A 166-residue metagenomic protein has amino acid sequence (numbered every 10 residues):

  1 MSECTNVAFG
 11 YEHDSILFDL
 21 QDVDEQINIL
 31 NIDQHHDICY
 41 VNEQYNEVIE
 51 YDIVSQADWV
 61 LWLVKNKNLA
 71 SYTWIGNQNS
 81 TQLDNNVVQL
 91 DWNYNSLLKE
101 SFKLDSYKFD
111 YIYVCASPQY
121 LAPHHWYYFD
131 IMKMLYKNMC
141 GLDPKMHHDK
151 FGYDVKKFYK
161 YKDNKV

Functional and structural regions predicted by a protein language model:
M1-V166: Conserved alpha-helical scaffold segments that buttress catalytic/binding sites
